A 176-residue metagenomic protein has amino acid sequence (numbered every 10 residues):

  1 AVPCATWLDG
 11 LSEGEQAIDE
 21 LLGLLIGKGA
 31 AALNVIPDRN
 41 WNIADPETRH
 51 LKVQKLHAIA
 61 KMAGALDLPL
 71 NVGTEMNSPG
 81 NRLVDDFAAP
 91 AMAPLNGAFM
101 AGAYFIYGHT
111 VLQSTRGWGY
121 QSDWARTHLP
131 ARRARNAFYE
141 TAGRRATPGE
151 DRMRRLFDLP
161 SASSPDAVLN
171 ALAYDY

Functional and structural regions predicted by a protein language model:
A1-Y176: Charged catalytic cores and adjacent phosphate/nucleic-acid-binding surfaces used for phosphate/nucleic-acid chemistry
